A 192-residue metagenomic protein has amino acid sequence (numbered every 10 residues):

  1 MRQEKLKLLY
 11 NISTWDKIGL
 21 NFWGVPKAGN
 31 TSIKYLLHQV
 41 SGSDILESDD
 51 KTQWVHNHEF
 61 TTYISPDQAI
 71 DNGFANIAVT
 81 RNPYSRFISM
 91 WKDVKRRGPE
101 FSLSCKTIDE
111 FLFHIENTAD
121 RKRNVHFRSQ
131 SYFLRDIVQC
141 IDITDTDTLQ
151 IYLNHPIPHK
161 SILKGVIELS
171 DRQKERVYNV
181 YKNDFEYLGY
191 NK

Functional and structural regions predicted by a protein language model:
M1-K192: Membrane-interface amphipathic segments in extracytoplasmic regions
